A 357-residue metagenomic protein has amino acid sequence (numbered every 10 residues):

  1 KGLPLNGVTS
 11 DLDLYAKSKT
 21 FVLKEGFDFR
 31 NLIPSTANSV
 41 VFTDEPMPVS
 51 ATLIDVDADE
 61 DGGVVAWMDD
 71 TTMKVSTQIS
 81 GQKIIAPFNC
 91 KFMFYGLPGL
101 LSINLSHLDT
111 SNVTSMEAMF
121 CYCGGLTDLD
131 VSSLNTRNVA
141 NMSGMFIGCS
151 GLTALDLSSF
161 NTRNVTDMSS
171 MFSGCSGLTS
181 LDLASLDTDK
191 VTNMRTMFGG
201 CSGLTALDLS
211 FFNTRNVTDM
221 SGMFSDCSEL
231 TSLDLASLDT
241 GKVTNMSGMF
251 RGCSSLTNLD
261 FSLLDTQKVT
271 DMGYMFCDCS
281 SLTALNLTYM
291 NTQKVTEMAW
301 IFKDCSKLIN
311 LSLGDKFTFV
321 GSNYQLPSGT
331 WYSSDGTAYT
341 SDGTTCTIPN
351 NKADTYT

Functional and structural regions predicted by a protein language model:
K1-G7: Surface-exposed, flexible coil segments in extracellular/virion-facing regions
V8-S10, T240: Surface-exposed loops/turns
S10-G96, S106, Q293, I309-T357: N-terminal capping/linker segments that flank leucine-rich repeat
A16, A37, A51, A58-E60 (+14 more regions): A sequence-composition feature that detects small, non-aromatic residues
D70-I85, P98-T114, G124-A140, S150-T166 (+6 more regions): Structural signature of tandem-repeat unit edges
F94, M119-C123, M145, C149 (+11 more regions): Periodic small-residue-enriched repeat registers in elongated scaffold domains
